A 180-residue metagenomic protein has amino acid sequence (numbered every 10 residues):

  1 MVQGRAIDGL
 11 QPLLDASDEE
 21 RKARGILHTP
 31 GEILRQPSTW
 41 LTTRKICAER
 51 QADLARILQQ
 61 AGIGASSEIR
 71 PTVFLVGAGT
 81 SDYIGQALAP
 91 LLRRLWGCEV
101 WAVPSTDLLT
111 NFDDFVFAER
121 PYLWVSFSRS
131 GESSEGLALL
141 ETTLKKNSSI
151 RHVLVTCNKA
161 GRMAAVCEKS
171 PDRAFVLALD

Functional and structural regions predicted by a protein language model:
M1-E68: Cofactor-/ligand-binding subdomain signature composed of acidic, glycine-rich, tryptophan-containing flexible loops
S67-D180: Glycine-rich phosphate-binding loops that contact phosphosugars or nucleotide phosphates
